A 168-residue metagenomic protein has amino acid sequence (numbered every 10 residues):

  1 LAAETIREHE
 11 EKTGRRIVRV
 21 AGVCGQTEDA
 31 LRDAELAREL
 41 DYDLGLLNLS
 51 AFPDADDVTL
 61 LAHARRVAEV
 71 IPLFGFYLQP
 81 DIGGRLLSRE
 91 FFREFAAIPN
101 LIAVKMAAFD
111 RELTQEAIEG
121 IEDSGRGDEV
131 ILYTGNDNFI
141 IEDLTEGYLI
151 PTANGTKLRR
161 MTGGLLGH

Functional and structural regions predicted by a protein language model:
L1-L86: Active-site beta->alpha loop and helix N-cap motifs at the rims of alpha/beta catalytic domains
R66-F74, Q79-H168: Catalytic alpha/beta core domains of metabolic enzymes, predominantly
